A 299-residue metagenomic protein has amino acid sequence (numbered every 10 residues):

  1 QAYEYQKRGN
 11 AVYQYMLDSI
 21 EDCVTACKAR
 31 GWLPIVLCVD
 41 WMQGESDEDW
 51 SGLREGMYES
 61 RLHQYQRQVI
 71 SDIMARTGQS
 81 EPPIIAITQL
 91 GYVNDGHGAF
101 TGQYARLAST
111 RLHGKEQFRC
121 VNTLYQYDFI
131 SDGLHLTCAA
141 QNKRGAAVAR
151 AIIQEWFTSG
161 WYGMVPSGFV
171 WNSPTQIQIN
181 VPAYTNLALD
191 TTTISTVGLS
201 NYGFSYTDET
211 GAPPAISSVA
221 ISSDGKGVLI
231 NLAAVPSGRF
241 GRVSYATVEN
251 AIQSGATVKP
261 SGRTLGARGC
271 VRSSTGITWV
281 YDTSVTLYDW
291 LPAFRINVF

Functional and structural regions predicted by a protein language model:
Q1-F299: Cell-envelope and extracellular/periplasmic
